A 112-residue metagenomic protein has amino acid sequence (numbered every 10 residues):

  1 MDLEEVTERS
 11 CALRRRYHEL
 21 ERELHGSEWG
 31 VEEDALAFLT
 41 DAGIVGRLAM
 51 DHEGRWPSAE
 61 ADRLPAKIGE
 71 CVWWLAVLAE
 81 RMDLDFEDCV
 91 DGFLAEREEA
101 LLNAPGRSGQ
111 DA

Functional and structural regions predicted by a protein language model:
M1-I68, V72-A112: Flexible "arm" and connector segments at domain edges
